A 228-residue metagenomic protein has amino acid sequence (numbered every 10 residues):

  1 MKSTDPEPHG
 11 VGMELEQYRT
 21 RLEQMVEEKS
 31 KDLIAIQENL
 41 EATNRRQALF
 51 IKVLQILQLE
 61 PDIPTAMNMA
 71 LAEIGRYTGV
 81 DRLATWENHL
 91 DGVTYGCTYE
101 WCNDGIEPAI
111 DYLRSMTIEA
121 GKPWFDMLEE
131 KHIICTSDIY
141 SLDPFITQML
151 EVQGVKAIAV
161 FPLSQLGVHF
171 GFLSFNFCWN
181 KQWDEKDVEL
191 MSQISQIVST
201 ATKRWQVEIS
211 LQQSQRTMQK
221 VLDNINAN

Functional and structural regions predicted by a protein language model:
Q17-T20, V26-L90, Q193-T200, L211-N228: PAS/LOV and related PAS-like sensory modules
A72-G75, R82-F125: GAF sensory/regulatory domain recognition with acknowledged cross-activation on helical regulatory dimers
G105-S141, F145-E151: Regulatory sensory and allosteric helical modules in signal-transduction proteins and certain transcription factors
K156-S164: Short hydrophobic beta-strand micro-motif common in sensory/regulatory domains
Q165, Q182-K203: Amphipathic alpha-helical "output/dimerization" segments
G171-Q182: Short beta-strand-to-loop transition segments that serve as allosteric relay/switch motifs in sensory/regulatory domains
